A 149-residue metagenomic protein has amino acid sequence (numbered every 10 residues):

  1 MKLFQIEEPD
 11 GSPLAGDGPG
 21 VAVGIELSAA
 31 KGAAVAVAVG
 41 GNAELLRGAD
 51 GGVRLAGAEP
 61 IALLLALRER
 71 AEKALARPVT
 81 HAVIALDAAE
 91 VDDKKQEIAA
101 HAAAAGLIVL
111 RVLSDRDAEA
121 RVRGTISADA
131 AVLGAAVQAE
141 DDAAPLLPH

Functional and structural regions predicted by a protein language model:
Q5-L46, A120-H149: Gly/Thr-rich phosphate-binding beta-strand-loop-beta motif of the actin/hexokinase/Hsp70
G24, S28-L86, E90-V109: Conserved phosphate-binding loops in N-terminal lobes of ATP-dependent enzymes of the actin/Hsp70/sugar-kinase
V91-D93, E119-V122: Short, well-ordered, mixed-charge alpha-helical segments that flank or form enzyme active sites
L110-A120: A generic structural motif
